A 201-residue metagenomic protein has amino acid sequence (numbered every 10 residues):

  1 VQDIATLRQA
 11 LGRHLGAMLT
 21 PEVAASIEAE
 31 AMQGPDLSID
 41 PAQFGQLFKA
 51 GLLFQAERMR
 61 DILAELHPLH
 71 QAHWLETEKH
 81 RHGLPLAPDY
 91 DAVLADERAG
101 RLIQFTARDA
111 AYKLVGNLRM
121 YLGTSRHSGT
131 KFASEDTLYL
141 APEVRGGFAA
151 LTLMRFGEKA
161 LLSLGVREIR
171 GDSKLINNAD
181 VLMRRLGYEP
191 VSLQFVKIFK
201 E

Functional and structural regions predicted by a protein language model:
D3-Q9, R13-G16, Q33-A87: Short amphipathic alpha-helix that is part of the acyltransferase structural core
W74-A110, G116-G129: A conserved beta-strand-loop-helix scaffold within acyl/acetyltransferase catalytic domains
L102, S163-V166: Short, high-confidence coil segments that cap the C-terminus of an alpha-helix and link into the following beta-strand
T124-E135, V191: A conserved beta-turn-beta hairpin within the catalytic core of GNAT-like acetyltransferases that forms part
D136-G147: A short, internal acetyl-CoA/4′-phosphopantetheine-binding micro-motif in the GNAT/acyltransferase core
R145-K159: Conserved acetyl-CoA-binding loop-helix of GNAT-fold acetyltransferases
I169-D180: Conserved beta-strand-loop-alpha-helix junction that forms the acyl-donor binding cleft
D172-S173, E189-K200: Conserved catalytic-core motifs of GNAT/GCN5-like acyltransferases
